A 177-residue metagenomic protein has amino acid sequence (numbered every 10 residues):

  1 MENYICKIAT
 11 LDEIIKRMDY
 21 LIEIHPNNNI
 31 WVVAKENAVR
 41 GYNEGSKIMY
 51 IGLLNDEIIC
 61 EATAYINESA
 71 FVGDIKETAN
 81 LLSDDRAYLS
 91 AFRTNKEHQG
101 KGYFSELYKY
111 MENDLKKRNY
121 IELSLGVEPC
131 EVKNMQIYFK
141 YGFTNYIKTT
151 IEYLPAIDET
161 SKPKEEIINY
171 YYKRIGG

Functional and structural regions predicted by a protein language model:
M1-E36: Short amphipathic alpha-helix that is part of the acyltransferase structural core
P26-I58, T63, S69: Active-site rim helix/loop that mediates acceptor-substrate recognition in acyltransferases
K47-I51, E61, A91, S124 (+1 more regions): Short hydrophobic/aromatic beta-strand element in the GNAT-like acyltransferase core that lines or flanks the acyl-donor
I58-A91, E152-K162: Conserved acyl-donor/pantetheine-binding loop and adjacent beta-alpha core of acyl/acetyltransferases and related
T94, G100-N113, K140: Conserved acetyl-CoA-binding loop-helix of GNAT-fold acetyltransferases
L115-V127: Conserved GNAT acetyl-CoA-binding A-motif
L125-M135, I151-A156, K164-E165: Conserved beta-strand-loop-alpha-helix junction that forms the acyl-donor binding cleft
F139-K148: Conserved acetyl-CoA-binding loop of GNAT-fold acetyltransferases
